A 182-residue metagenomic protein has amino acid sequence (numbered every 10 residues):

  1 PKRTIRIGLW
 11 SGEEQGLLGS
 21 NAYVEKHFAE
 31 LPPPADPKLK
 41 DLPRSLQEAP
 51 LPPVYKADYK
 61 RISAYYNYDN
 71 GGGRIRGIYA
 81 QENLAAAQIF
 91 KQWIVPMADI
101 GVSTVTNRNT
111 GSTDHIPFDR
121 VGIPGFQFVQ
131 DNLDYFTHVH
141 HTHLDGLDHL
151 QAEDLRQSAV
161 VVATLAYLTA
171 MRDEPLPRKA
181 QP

Functional and structural regions predicted by a protein language model:
P1-I5, P32-P34: Phosphate-handling active-site elements
R3-I5, Y135-P182: His/Asp/Glu-rich mid-to-C-terminal helical/loop segments that flank catalytic regions of hydrolases
W10-T137: Metal-dependent peptidase/peptidase-like ectodomains
